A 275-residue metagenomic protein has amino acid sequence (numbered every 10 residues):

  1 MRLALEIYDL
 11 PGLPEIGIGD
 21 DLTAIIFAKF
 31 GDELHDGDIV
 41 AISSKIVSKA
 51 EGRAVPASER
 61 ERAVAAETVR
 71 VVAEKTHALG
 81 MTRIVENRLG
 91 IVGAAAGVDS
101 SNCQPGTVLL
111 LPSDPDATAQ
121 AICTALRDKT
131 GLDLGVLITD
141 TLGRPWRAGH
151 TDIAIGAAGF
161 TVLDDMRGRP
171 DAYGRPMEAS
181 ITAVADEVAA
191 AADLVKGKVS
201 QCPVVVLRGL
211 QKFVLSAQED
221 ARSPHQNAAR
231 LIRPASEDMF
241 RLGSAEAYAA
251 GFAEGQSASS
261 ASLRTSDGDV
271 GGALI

Functional and structural regions predicted by a protein language model:
M1-D38: N-terminal glycine-/serine-/threonine-rich phosphate-binding loop
R2-P11, S44, K49, A54-G106 (+5 more regions): A structural signal for small-residue-enriched, beta-sheet-centric alpha/beta enzyme cores and oligomeric scaffold folds
G17, D21, A117, P145 (+1 more regions): Charged, alpha-helix-enriched surfaces in structured cytosolic catalytic cores of large nucleotide-utilizing machines
D20-D32, S113-L132: Phosphate-interacting basic helix/loop segments used at nucleotide- and nucleic-acid interfaces
